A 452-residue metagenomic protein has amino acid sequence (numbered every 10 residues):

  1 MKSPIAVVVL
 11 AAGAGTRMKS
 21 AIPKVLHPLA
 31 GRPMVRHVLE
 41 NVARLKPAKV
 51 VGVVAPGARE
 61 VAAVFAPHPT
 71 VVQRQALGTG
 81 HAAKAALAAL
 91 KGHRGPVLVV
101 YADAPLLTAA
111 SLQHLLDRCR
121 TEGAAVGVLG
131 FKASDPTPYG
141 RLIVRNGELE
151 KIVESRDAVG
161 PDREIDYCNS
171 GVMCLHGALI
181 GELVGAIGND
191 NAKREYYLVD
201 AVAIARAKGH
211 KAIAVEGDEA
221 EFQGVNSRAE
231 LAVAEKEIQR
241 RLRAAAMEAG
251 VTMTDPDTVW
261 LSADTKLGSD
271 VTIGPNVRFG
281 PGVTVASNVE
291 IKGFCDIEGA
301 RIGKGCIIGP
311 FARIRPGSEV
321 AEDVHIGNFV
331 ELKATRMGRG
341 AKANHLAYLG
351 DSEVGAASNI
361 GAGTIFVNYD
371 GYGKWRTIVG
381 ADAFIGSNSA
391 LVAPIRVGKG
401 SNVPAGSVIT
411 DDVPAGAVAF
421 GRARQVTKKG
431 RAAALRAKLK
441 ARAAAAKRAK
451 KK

Functional and structural regions predicted by a protein language model:
M1-A6, P28, R32-D117, T121: Conserved N-terminal catalytic core of the sugar/cofactor nucleotidyltransferase
M1-S20: N-terminal nucleotide-binding beta1-loop-alpha1 segment
K2-S3, D166-L267: Conserved alpha/beta core of the MobA/IspD/sugar-nucleotide pyrophosphorylase nucleotidyltransferase superfamily
V7-V9, G52, L98-V99, V126-L129 (+1 more regions): Structural beta-sheet core signal
I22-P28, T70-V72, I187-D190: Short glycine-enriched, charge-decorated loop/helix-capping segments at active-site entrances that position
A66, L107-A192, V199, H210 (+1 more regions): Conserved core of the sugar-phosphate nucleotidyltransferase
T254-H325: Acidic, glycine-rich loop-and-beta core segments that form the ion-binding/anion-interacting portion of active sites
I307-K452: Glycine-rich hexapeptide-repeat left-handed beta-helix
